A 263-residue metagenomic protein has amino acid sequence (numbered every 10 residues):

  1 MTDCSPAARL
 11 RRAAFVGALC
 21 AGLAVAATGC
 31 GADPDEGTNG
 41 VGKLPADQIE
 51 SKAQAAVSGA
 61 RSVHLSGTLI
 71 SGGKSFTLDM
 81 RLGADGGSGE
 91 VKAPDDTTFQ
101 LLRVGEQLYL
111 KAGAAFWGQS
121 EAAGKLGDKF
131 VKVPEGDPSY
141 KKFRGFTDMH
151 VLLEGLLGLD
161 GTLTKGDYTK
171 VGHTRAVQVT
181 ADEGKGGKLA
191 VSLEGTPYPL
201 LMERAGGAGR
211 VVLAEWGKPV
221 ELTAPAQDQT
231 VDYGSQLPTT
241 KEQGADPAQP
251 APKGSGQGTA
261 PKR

Functional and structural regions predicted by a protein language model:
T2-T77, Q227-Q229, Y233-R263: N-terminal leader/targeting segments and the immediate start of mature chains
D47-A115: N-terminal mature ectodomain segment of secretory-pathway/periplasmic proteins
S66, S88-K92, T98-Q119, G127 (+1 more regions): Extracytosolic low-complexity repeat regions of secreted or lipid-anchored proteins
G72-K74, D95, T162-L163, H173 (+1 more regions): Residues that act as N-cap/strand-start positions at coil-to-secondary-structure junctions
K111-L152: Acidic/charged, solvent-exposed loop-and-adjacent secondary-structure segments enriched in E/D, K/R, S/T, and G/P
L156-T164: A short, amphipathic edge element
D167-V231: Gly/Pro-enriched, hydrophobic low-complexity segments that function as extracytoplasmic propeptides/linkers
